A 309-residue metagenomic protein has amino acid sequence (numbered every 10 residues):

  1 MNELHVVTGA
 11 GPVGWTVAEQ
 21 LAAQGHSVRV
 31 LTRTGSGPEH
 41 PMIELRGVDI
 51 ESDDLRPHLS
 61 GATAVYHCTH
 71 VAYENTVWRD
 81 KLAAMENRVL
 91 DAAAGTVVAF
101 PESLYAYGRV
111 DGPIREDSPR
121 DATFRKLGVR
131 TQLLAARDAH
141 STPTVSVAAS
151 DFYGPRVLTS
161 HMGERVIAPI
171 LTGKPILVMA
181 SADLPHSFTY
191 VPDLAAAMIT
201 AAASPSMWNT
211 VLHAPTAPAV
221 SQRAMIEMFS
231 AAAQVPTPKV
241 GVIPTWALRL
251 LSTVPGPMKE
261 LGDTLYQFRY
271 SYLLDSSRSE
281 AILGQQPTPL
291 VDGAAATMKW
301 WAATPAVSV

Functional and structural regions predicted by a protein language model:
L4-Q24: N-terminal Rossmann NAD(P)H-binding glycine-rich loop of SDR-like oxidoreductase domains
S36-A92: NAD(P)H-binding glycine-rich loop region in Rossmannoid oxidoreductase-like domains and their noncatalytic homologs
W78, E280, T288-V309: Amphipathic terminal alpha-helices
A84-V129, V145: Conserved Rossmann-fold NAD(P)-dependent oxidoreductase catalytic core, especially the SDR/UDP-sugar
E102, A135-V157: Conserved beta-loop-beta element that borders a ligand/cofactor-binding pocket
L158-R165, M179-A203, N209-H213: Substrate-positioning beta->alpha
P185-P192, L212-A232, V242-R249, T288: Substrate-binding strand-loop-helix patch in Rossmann-like NAD(P)-dependent oxidoreductase/epimerase domains
I226-L273, A306-V309: Terminal hydrophobic/aromatic helix or amphipathic segment near a protein terminus
